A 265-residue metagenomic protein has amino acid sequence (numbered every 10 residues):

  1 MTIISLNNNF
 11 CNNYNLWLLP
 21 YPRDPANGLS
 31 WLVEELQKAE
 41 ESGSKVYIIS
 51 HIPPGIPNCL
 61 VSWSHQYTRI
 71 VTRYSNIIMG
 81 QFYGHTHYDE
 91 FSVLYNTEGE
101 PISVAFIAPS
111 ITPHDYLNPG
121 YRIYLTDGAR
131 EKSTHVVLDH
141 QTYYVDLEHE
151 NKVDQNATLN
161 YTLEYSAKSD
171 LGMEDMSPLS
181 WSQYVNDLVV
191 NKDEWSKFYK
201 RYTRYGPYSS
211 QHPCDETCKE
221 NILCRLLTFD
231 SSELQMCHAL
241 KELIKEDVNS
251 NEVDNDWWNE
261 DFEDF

Functional and structural regions predicted by a protein language model:
M1-K38, Y88-F265: Metal-dependent phosphoesterase/phosphodiesterase active-site architecture
F10-S30, Q37-Y83: Active-site-proximal segments of metal-dependent phosphoesterases and phosphodiesterases across multiple
